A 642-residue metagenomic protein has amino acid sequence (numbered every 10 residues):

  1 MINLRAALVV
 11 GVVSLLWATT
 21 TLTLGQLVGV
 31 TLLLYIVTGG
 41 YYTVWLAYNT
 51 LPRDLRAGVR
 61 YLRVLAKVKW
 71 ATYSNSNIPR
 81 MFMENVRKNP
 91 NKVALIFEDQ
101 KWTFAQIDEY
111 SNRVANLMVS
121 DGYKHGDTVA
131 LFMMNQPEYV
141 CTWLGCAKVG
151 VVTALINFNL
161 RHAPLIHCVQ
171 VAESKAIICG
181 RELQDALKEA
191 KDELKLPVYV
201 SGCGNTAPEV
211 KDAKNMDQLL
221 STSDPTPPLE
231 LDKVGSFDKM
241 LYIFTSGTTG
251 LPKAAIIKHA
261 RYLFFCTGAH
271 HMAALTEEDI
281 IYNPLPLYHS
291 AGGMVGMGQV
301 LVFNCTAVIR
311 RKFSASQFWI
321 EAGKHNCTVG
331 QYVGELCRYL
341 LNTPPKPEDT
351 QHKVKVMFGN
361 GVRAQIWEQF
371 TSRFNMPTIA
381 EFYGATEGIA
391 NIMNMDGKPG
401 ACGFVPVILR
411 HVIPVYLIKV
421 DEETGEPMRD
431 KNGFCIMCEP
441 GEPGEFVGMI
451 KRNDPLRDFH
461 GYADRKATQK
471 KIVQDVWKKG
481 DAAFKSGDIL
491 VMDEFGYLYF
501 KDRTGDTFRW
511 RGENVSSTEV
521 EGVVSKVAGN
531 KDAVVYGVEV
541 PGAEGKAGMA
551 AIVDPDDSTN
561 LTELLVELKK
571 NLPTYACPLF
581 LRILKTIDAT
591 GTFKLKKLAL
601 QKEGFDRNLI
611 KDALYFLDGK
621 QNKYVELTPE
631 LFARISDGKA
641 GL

Functional and structural regions predicted by a protein language model:
N3, A7, S14-L32, Q100-K101 (+3 more regions): Conserved AMP-binding/adenylate-forming
W17-L27, G39, R60, D99 (+2 more regions): ANL superfamily adenylate-forming
W70-P79, M83, N91-Q136, V140-L144 (+2 more regions): Conserved AMP-binding/adenylate-forming core of the ANL superfamily
P90-V93, C203-N205, S221-F244, L251 (+1 more regions): Conserved pre-ATP/AMP-binding loop-to-beta segment of ANL
L160, I166-H167, I177-C179, G330 (+4 more regions): AMP-binding/adenylate-forming catalytic core of the ANL superfamily
L263-I280, Y288-T328, T343: Conserved AMP-binding/adenylation subdomain of ANL enzymes
V302, K324-V333, L341-T424, D458 (+1 more regions): Gly/Ser/Thr-rich phosphate-binding loop
K570-L595, D612-D637: AMP-binding/adenylate-forming catalytic domain of the ANL superfamily
